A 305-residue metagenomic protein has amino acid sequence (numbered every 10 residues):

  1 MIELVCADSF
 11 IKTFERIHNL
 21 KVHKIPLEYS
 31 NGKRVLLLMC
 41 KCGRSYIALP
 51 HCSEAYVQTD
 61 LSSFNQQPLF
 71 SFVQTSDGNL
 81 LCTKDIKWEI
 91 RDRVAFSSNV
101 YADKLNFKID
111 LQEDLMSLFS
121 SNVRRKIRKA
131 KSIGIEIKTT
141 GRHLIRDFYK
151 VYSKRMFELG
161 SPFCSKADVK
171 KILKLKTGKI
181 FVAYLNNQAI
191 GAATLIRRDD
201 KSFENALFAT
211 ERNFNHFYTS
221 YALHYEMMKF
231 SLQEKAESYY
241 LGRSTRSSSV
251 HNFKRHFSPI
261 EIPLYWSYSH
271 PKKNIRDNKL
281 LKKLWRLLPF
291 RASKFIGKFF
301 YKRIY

Functional and structural regions predicted by a protein language model:
M1-S45, D92-I109, E113-N215: A conserved beta-strand-loop-helix scaffold within acyl/acetyltransferase catalytic domains
G43-R44, D92-M116, E237-Y305: Active-site/acyl-donor-binding loops of N-acyltransferases
A48-C52, D60, Q66-F72, T177-I275: Aromatic (often tryptophan-rich) hydrophobic motifs at membrane interfaces
H51-E54, A102: Short, solvent-exposed loop/turn segments at the edges of secondary structure
V57-L61, E113: Acyl-group handling in specialized metabolite and lipid biosynthesis
S63-N106: Non-catalytic accessory segments adjacent to catalytic cores
L81-C82, T139, S238-G242: Short catalytic-loop micro-motif centered on adjacent basic/acidic residues
